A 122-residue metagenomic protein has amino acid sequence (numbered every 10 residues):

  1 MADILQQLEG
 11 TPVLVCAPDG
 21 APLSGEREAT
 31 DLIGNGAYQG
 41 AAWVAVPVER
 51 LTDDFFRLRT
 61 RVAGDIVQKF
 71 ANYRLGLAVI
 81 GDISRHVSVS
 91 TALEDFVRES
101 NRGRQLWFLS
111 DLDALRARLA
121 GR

Functional and structural regions predicted by a protein language model:
A2-R122: Amphipathic, Lys/Arg-enriched alpha-helical "gate/interface" segment within cytosolic domains that mediates
